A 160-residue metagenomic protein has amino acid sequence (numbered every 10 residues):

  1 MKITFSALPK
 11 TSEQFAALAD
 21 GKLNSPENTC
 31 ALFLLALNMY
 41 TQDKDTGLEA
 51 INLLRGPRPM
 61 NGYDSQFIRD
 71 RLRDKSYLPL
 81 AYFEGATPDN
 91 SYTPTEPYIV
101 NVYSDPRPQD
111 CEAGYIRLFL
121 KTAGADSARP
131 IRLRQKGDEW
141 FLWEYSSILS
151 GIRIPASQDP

Functional and structural regions predicted by a protein language model:
K2-E84: Core segments of small alpha/beta cavity-forming domains
I3, I51, I68, I99 (+4 more regions): Weak global preference for isoleucine
T29, N38, P108-Q109, G124-R129 (+1 more regions): Aromatic-enriched hydrophobic runs in primary sequence
A31-A36, I99-N101, R117-F119, A128-R132 (+1 more regions): Ordered hydrophobic segments in well-structured contexts
Y40-G47, Y82, Y92-T93, W143 (+1 more regions): Generic marker of "main functional regions" within proteins
Q66-G124: Surface-exposed, charged secondary-structure patches
D126-D159: Short beta-strand edge/turn micro-motifs at domain boundaries
